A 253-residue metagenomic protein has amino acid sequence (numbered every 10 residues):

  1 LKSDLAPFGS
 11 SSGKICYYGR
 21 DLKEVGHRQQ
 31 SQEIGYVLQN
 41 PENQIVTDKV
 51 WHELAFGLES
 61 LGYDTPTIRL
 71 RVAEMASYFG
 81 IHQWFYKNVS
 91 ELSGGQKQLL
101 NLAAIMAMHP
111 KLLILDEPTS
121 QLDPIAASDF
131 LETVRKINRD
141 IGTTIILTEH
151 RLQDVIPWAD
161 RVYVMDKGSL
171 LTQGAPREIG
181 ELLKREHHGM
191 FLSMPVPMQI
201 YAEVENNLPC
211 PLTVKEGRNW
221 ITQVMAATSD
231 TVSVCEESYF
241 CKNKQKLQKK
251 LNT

Functional and structural regions predicted by a protein language model:
S10-R20, Q30: Conserved ABC transporter NBD signature motif
P66-W84, K249, T253: Conserved ABC ATPase "signature" region
N88-L92: Conserved ABC ATPase signature
H109: Conserved catalytic motifs of ABC-family nucleotide-binding domains
L113-D116: Catalytic Walker B motif of ABC-type/P-loop ATPase nucleotide-binding domains
E149-H150: H-loop/switch region of ABC-family ATPase nucleotide-binding domains
M165, S169-L208: Conserved beta-strand-loop-alpha-helix hinge in the C-terminal portion of ABC ATPase nucleotide-binding domains
